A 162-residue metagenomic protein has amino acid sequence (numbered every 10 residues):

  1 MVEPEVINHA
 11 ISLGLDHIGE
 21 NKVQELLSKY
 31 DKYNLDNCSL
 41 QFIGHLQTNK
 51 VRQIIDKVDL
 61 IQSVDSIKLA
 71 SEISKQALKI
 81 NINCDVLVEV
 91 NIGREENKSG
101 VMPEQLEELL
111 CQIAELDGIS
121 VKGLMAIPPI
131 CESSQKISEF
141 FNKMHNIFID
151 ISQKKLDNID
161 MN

Functional and structural regions predicted by a protein language model:
M1-N162: Conserved alpha/beta-domain cores
